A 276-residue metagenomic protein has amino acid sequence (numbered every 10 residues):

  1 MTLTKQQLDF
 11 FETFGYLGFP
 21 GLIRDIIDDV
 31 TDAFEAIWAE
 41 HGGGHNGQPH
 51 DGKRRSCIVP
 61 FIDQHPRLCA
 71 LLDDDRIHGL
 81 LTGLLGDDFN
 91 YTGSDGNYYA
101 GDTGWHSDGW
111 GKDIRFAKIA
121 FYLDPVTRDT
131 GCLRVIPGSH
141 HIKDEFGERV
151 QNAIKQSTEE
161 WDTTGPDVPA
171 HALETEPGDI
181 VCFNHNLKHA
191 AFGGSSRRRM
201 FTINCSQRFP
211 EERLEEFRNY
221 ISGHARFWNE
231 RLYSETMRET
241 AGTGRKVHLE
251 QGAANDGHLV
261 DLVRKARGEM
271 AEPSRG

Functional and structural regions predicted by a protein language model:
M1-T13, E159, G268-G276: Fe(II)/2-oxoglutarate
M1-T13, L17-K112: Non-heme Fe(II)-dependent double-stranded beta-helix
G43, D129-F192: Double-stranded beta-helix
G43, I180, L187-G276: Non-heme Fe(II)/2-oxoglutarate
D87, G109-G111, Y122-C132, G138-H141: Active-site region of the double-stranded beta-helix
Y99, I136-K143, C205-P210: Short edge-strand/loop segments of extracellular domains
D108, S157-P166, R199, E216-G223: Short, surface-exposed loop/helix-turn segments at secondary-structure junctions that function as lids/hinges flanking
K112-R128, E174-T175, N204-R208: Short, conserved beta-strand element in jelly-roll/cupin
